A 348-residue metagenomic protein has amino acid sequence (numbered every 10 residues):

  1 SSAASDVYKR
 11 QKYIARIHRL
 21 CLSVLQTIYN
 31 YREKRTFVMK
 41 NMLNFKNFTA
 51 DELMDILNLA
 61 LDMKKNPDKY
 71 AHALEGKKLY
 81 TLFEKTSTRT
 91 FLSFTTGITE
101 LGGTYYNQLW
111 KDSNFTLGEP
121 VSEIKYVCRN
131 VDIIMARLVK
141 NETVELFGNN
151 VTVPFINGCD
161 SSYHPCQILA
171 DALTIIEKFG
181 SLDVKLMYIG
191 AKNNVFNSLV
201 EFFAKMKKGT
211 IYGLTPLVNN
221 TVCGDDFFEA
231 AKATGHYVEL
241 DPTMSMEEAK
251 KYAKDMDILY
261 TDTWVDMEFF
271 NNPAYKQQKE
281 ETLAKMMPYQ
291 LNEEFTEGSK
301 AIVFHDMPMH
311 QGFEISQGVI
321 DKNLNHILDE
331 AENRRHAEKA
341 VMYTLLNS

Functional and structural regions predicted by a protein language model:
S1-Y8: Short, small-residue-biased leader/transition segments that mark boundaries at the very start of proteins
L20-V38: Short, Lys/Arg-enriched N-terminal segments with co-localized hydrophobic residues within the first ~10-30 amino acids
V38-L92: Positively charged, low-complexity intrinsically disordered leader regions
H72-I176, Q311: Phosphate/diphosphate ligand-binding glycine-rich loop within oxidoreductases
E84-T96, K178-K254, I258-T261: Glycine-rich phosphate/diphosphate-binding loop of Rossmann-like nucleotide-binding domains
V153, K208-G209, E297-I302: A short helix->loop->beta-strand "cap" motif at the edges of active sites that frequently abuts
K232-G318: Rossmann-like adenosine-cofactor binding region
K300-S348: Adenosine-phosphate binding glycine-rich loop
